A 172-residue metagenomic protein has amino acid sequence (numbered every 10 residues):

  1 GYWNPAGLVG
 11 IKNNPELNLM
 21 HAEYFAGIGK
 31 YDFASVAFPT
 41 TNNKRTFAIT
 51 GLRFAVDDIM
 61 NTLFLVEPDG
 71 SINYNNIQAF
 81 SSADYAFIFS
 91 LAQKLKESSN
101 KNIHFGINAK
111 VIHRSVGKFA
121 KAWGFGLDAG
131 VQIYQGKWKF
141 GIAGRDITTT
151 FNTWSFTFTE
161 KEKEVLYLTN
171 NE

Functional and structural regions predicted by a protein language model:
G1-E172: Subset of outer-membrane beta-barrel
